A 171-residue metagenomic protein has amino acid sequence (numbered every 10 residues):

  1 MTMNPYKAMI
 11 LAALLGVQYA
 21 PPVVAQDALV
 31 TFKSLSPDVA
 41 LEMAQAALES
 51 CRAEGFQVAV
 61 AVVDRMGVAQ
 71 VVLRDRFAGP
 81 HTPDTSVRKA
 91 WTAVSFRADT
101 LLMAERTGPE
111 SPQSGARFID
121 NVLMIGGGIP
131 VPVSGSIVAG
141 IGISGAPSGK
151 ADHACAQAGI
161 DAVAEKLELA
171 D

Functional and structural regions predicted by a protein language model:
M1-I10, Y19: Bacterial N-terminal signal peptides that target proteins for export
A12-A13, V23: Cleavable N-terminal signal peptides
Y19-A25: Sec/Tat signal peptide C-region and signal peptidase I cleavage site
A25-D171: Flexible, solvent-exposed loop/hinge segments and secondary-structure transition points
